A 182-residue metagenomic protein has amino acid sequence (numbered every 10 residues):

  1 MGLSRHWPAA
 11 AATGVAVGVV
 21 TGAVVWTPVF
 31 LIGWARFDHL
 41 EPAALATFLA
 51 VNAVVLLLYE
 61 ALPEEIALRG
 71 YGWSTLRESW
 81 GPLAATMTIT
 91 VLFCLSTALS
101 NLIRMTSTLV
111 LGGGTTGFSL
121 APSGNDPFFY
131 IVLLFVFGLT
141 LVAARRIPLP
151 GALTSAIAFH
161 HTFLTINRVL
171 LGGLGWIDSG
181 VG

Functional and structural regions predicted by a protein language model:
M1-A61, S96, S100-L102, T165-G182: Specific transmembrane helices
V51-G182: Transmembrane helix-loop-helix hairpins at the membrane interface of multi-pass integral membrane proteins
